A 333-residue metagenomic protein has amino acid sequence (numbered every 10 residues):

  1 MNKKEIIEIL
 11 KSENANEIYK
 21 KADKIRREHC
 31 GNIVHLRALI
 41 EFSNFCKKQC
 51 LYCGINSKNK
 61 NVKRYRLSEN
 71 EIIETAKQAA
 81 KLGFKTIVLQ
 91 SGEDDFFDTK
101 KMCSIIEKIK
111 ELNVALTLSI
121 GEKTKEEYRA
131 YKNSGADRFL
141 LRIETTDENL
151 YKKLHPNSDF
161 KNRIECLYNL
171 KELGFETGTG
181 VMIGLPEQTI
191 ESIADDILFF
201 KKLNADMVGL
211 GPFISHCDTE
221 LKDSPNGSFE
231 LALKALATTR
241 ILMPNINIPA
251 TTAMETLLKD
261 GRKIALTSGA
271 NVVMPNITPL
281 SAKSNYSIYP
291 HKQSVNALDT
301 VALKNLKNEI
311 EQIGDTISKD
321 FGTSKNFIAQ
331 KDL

Functional and structural regions predicted by a protein language model:
M1-N16, K201-L333: Auxiliary Fe-S-binding modules of radical SAM enzymes
A15-H35: Short, charged low-complexity linear segments at domain edges
A22, C50, L89, L141 (+4 more regions): Conserved, mostly hydrophobic/aromatic
E28-E71: Canonical Radical SAM [4Fe-4S] cluster-binding loop centered on the CxxxCxxC motif and its immediate flanking residues
I40-N44, E93-D95, I120-T124, T145-D147 (+5 more regions): Active-site-proximal loop/turn and secondary-structure-junction residues that shape catalytic pockets, frequently
S57-I73, A79-K100, I105, I109-L167 (+2 more regions): Core AdoMet radical
F97-I120, F160-G178, S224-I246, L298-E311: Alpha-helix-loop-beta-strand connector modules within alpha/beta enzyme cores
T124-Y131, P186-F200, E255-T267: Catalytic cores of alpha/beta
